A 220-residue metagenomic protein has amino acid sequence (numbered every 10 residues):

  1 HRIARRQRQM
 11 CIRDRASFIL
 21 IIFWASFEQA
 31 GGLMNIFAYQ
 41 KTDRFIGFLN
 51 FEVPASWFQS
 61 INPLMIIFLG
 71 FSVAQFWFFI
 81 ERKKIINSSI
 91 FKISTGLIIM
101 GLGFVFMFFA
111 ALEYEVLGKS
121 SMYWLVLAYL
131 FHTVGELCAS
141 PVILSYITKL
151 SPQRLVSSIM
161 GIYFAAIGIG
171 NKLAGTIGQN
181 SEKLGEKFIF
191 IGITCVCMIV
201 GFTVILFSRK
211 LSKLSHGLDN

Functional and structural regions predicted by a protein language model:
H1-A4, R8-I12: Single conserved hydrophobic/aromatic residue that forms the stacking wall/gate of nucleotide- or nucleobase-binding
Q9, G47-F48, G118-K119: Short, flexible segments with low predicted structural confidence
R13-F27, G31-F37, P54-T148, P152-K210: Membrane-embedded alpha-helical bundles of multi-pass transporters/translocases, especially carrier/permease families
Y39-W57: Short extramembrane helix-to-coil loop segments that connect adjacent transmembrane helices in Major
L211-N220: Intrinsic disorder in cytosolic terminal tails and internal cytosolic loops of multi-pass membrane transporters
